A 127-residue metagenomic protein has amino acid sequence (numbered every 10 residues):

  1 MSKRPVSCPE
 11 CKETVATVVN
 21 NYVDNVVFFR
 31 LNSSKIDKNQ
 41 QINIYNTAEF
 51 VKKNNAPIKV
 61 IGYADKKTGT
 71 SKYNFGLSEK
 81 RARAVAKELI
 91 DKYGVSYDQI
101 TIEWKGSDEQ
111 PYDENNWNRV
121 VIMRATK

Functional and structural regions predicted by a protein language model:
M1-I58, Y112-W117, V121: Periplasmic peptidoglycan-binding/tethering modules of Gram-negative envelope proteins
N25-F29, F50, Y63, Y73 (+1 more regions): Aromatic side chains
N39, A64-K127: Periplasmic OmpA-like peptidoglycan-binding domain that tethers envelope proteins to the cell wall
A56-P57, Y63-D65: Short connector loops/turns at beta-strand edges and beta->alpha or beta->beta junctions
